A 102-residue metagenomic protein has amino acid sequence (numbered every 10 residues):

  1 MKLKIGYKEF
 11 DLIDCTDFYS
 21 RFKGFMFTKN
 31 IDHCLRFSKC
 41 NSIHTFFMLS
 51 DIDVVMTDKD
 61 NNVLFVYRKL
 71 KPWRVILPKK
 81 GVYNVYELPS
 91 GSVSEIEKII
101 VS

Functional and structural regions predicted by a protein language model:
M1-S102: Compact, glycine-rich, soluble single-domain proteins
